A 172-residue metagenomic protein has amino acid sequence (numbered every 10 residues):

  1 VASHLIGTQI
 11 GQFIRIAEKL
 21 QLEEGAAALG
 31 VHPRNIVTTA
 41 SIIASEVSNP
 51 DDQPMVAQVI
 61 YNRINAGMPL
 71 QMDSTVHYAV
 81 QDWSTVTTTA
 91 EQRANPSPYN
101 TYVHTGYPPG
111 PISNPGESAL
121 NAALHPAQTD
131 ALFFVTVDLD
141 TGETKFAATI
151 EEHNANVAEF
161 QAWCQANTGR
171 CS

Functional and structural regions predicted by a protein language model:
V1-S172: Bacterial extracytoplasmic/cell-wall-associated proteins, especially those involved in peptidoglycan
